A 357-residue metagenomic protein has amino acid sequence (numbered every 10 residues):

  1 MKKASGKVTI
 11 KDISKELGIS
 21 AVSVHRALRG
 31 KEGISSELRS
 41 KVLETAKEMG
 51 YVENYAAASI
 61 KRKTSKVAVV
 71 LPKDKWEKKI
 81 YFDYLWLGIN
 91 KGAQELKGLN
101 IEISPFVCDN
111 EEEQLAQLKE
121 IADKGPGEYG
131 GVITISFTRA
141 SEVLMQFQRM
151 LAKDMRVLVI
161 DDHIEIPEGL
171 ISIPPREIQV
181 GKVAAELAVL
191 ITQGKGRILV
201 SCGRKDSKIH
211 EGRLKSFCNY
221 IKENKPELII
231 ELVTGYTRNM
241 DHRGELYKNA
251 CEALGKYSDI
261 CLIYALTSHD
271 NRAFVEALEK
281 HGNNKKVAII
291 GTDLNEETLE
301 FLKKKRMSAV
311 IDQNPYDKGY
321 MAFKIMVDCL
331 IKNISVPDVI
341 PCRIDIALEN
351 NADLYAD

Functional and structural regions predicted by a protein language model:
M1-K63: N-terminal helix-turn-helix DNA-binding module of bacterial transcription factors
V52-Q117: Amphipathic helical "hinge" segments at domain boundaries
I80-L96, V180-A184, K208-I229, E245 (+3 more regions): Short, solvent-exposed amphipathic alpha-helices that sit in or adjacent to ligand/effector-binding or catalytic
A93-E112, L199-V200, C218-R243, D259-L262: Short beta-strand elements in bilobed, periplasmic/extracellular small-molecule ligand-binding domains
Y129-L151, S216-F217, I229-L299: Hydrophobic alpha-helical
T138-Q179, N295-M307: Flexible loop/hinge segments that line or gate small-molecule binding clefts
S172-L199, L246-K248, L294-T298, N314-I331: Hydrophobic alpha-helical segments within soluble ligand-binding/sensing domains
K205, N219-N224, N314-D357: Hinge/cleft segment of the Venus flytrap/periplasmic-binding protein
